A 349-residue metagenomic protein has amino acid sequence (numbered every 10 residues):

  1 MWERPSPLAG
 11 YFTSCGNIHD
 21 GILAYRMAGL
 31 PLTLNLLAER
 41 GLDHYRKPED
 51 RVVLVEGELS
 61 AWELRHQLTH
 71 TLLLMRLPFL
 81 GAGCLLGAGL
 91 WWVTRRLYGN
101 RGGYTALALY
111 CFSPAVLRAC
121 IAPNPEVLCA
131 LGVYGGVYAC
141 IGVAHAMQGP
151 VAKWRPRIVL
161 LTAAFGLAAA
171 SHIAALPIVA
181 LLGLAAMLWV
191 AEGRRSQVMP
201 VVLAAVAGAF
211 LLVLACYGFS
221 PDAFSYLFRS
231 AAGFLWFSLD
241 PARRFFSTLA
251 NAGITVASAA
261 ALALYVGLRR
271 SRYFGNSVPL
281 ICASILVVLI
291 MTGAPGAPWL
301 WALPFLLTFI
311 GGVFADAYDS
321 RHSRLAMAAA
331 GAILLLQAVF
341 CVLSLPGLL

Functional and structural regions predicted by a protein language model:
W2-P78: Interfacial juxtamembrane loops and adjacent helix segments that form the catalytic/substrate-binding surfaces
R46-W62, H66, L90-F112, L131 (+2 more regions): Transmembrane-helix signature of polytopic, membrane-embedded enzymes that assemble or transfer cell-envelope glycans
L85, L90, M187-L188, N251-P279 (+1 more regions): Hydrophobic, aromatic-rich transmembrane alpha-helices and their immediate juxtamembrane boundary segments
R95, G136-I158, A168, F314-A317: Membrane-interface transmembrane helices that cradle and orient dolichyl/undecaprenyl
A106-C111, Y138, F165-A169: Short helix- or helix-capping micro-motifs that position conserved polar/aromatic residues at function-defining sites
A115-C129, P295-W299: Short acidic/glycine- and proline-prone juxtamembrane loop motifs at membrane-interface regions of multi-pass membrane
Y138-Q148, F165, P177-A209, R269 (+1 more regions): Perimembrane helix-loop-helix junctions
M199-F237, I254-A257, F340-L348: Membrane-lumen/periplasm interface segments of specific transmembrane helices in polyprenyl phosphate-linked
